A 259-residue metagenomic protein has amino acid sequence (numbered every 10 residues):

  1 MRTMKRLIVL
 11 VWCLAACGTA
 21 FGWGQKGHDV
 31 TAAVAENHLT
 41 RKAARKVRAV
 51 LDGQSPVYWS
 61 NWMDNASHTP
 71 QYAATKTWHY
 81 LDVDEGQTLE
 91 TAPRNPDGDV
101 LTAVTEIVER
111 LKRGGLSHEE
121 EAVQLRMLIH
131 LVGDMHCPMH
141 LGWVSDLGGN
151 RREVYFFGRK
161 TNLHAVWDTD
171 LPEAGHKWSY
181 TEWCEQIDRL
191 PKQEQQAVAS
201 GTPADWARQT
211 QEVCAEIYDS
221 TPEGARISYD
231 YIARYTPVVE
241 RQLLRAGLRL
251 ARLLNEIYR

Functional and structural regions predicted by a protein language model:
M1-L7: Positively charged n-region of N-terminal signal peptides that target proteins for export
V9-L10, A20: Cleavable N-terminal signal peptides
C13-L14: Short, linear, compositionally biased motifs with a strong N-terminal bias
F21-L131, P138-R259: N-terminal, motif-rich segments that launch catalysis or mediate targeting to/interaction with membranes, typified by
